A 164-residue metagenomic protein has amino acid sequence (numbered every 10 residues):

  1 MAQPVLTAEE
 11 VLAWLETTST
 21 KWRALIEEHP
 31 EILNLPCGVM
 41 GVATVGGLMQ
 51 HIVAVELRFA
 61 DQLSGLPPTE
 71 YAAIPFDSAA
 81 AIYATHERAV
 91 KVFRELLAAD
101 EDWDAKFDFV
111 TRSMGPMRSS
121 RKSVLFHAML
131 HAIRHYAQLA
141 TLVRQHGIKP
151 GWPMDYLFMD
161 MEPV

Functional and structural regions predicted by a protein language model:
M1-T20: Extreme N-terminal tail/first-helix region
L12, T20-R23, E31-A72, S113-V164: Short, contiguous alpha-helical
L15, S19-W22, I26, E56 (+2 more regions): Hydrophobic alpha-helical core bundles mediating ligand binding, dimerization, or RNAP-core interactions
L25-E31, L97-E101: Short secondary-structure junctions
G65-W103: Helix-adjacent hinge/juxtasegments
F93-H127: A mid-sequence interfacial segment
